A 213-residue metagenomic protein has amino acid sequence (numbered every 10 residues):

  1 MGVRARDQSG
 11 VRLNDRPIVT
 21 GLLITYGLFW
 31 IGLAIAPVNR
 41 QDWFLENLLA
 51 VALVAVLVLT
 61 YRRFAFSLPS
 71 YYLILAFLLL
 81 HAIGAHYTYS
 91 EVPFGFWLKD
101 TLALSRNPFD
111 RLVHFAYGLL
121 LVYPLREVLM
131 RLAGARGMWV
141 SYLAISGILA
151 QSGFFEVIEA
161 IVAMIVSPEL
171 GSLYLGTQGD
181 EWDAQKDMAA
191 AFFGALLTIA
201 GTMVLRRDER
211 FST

Functional and structural regions predicted by a protein language model:
R6-I24: N-terminal membrane topogenic signal
T20-I24, F44, S70-L75, S141-S146 (+1 more regions): Hydrophobic alpha-helical transmembrane segments
T25-D42, N47-L119, Y123: "…centered on the first transmembrane helix and the immediately adjacent amphipathic helix/loop
R40-W43, E91-G95, F109, S152-G153 (+1 more regions): Interfacial helix-loop-helix junctions of multi-pass membrane proteins
A52-Y61, A116-L132, M164-P168, A189-R206: Membrane-interfacial alpha-helical segments at the cytosolic side of multi-pass membrane proteins
Y72-H81, A144-I158: Hydrophobic alpha-helical membrane-insertion segments
A133-L149: Internal alpha-helical transmembrane segments of multi-pass membrane proteins
D208-T213: Short, Lys/Arg-enriched, Gly/Pro-containing loop segments at transmembrane-helix junctions of multi-pass membrane
